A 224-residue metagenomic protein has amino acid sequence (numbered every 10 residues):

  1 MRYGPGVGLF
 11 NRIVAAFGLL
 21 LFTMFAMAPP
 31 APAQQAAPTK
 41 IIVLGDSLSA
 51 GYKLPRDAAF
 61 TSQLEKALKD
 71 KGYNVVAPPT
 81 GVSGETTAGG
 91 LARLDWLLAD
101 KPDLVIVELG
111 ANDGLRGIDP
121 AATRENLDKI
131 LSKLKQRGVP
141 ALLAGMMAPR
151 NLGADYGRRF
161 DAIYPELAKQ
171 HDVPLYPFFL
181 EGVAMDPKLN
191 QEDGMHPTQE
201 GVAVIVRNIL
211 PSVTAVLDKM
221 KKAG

Functional and structural regions predicted by a protein language model:
M1-F10: N-terminal secretory signal peptides that target proteins for export/translocation
R2, F25-A28: Position-driven detector of the extreme protein N-terminus
G6, F17, P29-P32: Intrinsic low-complexity/disordered segments
G6, Q63, D70-N74, G89-G224: Alpha-helical cap/lid subdomain in secreted, periplasmic, or secretory-pathway luminal O-acyl-processing enzymes
V14-A26: Bacterial N-terminal signal peptides
P32-S83, R93-K101: Serine-esterase "nucleophile elbow" of acetyl-processing enzymes
G84-A88: N-terminal helical cap/lid subdomain that shapes the substrate entry/recognition surface in HAD-like hydrolases
